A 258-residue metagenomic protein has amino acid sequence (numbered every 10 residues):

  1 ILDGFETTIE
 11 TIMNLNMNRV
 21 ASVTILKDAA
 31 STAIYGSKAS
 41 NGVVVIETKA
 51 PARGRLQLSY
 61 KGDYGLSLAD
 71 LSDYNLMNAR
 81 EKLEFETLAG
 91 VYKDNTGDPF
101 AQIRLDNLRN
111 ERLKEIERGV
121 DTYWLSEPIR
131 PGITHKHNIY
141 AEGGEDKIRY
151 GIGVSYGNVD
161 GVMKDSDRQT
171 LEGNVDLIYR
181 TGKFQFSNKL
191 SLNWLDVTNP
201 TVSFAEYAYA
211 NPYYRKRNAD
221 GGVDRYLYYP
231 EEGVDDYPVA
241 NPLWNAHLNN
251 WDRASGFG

Functional and structural regions predicted by a protein language model:
D3-A29: Short acidic/polar hinge/loop motifs at secondary-structure boundaries that mediate gating or recognition
T7, N18-V20, A39-V43, R55-S59: Extracytoplasmic
M13-N18, Y35-S40, R130, S166-Q169 (+1 more regions): Short, glycine-/polar-rich solvent-exposed loops and beta-turns at beta-strand/coil boundaries
V23-T24, V44-I46: Non-catalytic regulatory/gating segments with a bias toward low-complexity or hydrophobic composition
G42, A50-K164, P200-F204, K216 (+1 more regions): Residues embedded in well-ordered regular secondary structure
V43-V45, K136-N138, E172-N174, G258: Membrane-embedded beta-strand positions in outer-membrane beta-barrel channels/transporters
V162-N174, K189-S203, F257-G258: Small-side-chain secondary-structure face that scaffolds active or pore-lining regions
N193-Y229: Outer-membrane beta-barrel translocator/channel fold
